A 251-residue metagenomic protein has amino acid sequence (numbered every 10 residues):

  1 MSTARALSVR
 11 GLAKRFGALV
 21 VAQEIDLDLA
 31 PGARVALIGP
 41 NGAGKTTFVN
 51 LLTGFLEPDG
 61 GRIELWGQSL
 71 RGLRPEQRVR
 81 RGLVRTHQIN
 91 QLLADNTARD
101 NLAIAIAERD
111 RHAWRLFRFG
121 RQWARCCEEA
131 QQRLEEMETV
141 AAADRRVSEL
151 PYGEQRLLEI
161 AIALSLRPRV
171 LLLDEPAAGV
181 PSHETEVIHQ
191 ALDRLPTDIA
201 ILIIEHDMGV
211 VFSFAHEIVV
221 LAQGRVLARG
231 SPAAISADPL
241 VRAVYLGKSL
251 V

Functional and structural regions predicted by a protein language model:
S2-V251: Glycine-rich phosphate-binding loops of nucleotide-dependent enzymes
